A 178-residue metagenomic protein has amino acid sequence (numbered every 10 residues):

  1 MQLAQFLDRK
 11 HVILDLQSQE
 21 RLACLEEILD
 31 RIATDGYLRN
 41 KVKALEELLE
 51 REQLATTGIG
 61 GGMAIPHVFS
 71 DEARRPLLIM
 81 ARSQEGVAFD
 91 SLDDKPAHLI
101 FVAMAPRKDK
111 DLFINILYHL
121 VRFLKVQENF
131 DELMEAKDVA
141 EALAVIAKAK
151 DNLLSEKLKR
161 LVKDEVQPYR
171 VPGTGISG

Functional and structural regions predicted by a protein language model:
M1-G178: Cytosolic covalent-transfer regions centered on His/Cys nucleophiles that carry phosphoryl or persulfide groups
